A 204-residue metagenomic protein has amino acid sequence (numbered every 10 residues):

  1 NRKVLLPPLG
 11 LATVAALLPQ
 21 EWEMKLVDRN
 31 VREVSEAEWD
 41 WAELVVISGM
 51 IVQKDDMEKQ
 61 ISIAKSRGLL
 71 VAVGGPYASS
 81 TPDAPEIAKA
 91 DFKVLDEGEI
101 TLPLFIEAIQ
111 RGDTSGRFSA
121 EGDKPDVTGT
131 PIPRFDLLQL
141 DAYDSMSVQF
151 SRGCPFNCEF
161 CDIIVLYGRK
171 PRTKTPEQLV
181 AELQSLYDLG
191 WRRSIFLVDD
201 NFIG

Functional and structural regions predicted by a protein language model:
N1-L5: Short glycine-rich His-centered loop
L6, G10, V52-D56, A142 (+1 more regions): Soluble or luminal CAZymes and related metallo-dependent hydrolases
G10-G129: Glycine-rich beta-alpha loop elements in corrinoid/cobalamin-binding modules across cobalamin-dependent enzymes
T130-G204: Radical SAM [4Fe-4S] cluster-binding motif and immediate context
